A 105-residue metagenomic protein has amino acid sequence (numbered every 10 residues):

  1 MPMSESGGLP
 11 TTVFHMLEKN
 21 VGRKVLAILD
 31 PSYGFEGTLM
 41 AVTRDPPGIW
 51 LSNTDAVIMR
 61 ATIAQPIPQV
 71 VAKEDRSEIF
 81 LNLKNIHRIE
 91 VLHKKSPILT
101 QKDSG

Functional and structural regions predicted by a protein language model:
P2-G105: Conserved RNA-binding domains used in RNP assembly and mRNA/RNA metabolism
